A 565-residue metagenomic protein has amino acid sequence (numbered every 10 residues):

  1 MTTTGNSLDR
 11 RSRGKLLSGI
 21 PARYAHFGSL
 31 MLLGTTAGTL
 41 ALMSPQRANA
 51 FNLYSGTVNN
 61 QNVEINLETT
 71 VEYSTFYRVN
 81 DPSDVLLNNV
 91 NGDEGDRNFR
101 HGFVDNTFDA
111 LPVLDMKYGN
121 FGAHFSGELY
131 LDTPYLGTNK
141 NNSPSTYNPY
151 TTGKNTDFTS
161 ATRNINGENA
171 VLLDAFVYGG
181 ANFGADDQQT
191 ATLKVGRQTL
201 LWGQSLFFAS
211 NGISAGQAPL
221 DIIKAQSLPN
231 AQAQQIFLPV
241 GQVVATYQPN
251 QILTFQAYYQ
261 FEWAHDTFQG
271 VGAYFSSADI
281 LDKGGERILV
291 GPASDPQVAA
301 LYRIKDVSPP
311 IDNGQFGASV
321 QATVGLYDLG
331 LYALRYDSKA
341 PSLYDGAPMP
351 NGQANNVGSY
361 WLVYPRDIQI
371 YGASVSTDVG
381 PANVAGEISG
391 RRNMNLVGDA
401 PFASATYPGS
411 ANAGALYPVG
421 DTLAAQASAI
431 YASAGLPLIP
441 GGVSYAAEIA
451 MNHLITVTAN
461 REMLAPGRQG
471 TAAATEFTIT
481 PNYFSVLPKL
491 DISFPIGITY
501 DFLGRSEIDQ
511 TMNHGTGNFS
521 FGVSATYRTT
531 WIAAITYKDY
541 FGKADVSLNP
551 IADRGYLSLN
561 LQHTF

Functional and structural regions predicted by a protein language model:
N49-L67, N80-P82, L114-A123, L136 (+7 more regions): Short loop/turn motifs that connect adjacent beta-strands in outer-membrane beta-barrel proteins
V63, N91-G95, V104-A110, E168-L173 (+7 more regions): Residues that define the transmembrane beta-barrel architecture of outer-membrane proteins
I65-Y73, G119, A123-G127, A191-V195 (+10 more regions): Transmembrane beta-strands of outer-membrane beta-barrel proteins
T69, A110-M116, F125, D174-G179 (+11 more regions): Residues on the lipid-exposed face of transmembrane beta-strands in outer-membrane beta-barrel proteins
Y73-V79, L129-T133, R197-L201, Y259-H265 (+11 more regions): Transmembrane beta-strands of outer-membrane beta-barrel pores
E94-R100, T159-N164, L228-A231, A273 (+7 more regions): Extracellular loop and loop/strand-boundary signature of outer-membrane beta-barrel proteins
G119-D279, A474, L503, M512-G517 (+1 more regions): Outer membrane beta-barrel
T530, I551-F565: Outer-membrane beta-barrel "beta-signal"
